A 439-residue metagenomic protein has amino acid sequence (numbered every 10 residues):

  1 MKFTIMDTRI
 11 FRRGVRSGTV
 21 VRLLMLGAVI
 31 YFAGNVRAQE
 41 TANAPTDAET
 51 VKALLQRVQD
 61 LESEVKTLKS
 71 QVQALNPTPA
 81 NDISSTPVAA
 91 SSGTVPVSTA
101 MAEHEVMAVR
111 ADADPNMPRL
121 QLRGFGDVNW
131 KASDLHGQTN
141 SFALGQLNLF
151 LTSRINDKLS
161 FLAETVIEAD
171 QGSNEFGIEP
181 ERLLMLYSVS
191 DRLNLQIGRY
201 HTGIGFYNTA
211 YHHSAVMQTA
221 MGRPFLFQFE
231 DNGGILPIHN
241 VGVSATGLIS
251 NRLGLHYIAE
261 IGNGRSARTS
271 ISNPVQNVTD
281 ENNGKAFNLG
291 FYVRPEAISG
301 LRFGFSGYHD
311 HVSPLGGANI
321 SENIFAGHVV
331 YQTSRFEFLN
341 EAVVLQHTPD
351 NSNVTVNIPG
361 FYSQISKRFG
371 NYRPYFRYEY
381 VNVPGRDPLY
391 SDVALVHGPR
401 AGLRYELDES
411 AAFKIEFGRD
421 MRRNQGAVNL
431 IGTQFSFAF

Functional and structural regions predicted by a protein language model:
M1-T19: N-terminal secretory signal peptides that target proteins for export/translocation
V21-Y31: Bacterial N-terminal signal peptides
Y31-F32, M185: Hydrophobic alpha-helical segments of integral membrane proteins
V36-W130, F439: N-terminal periplasmic/intermembrane-space "pro-region" immediately following the signal or transit peptide
M107-A267, N283-N288, Y292-S299, Q364-Y375 (+1 more regions): Outer membrane beta-barrel
L135-H136, L184-S188, Q196-R199, S214-M217 (+2 more regions): Outer-membrane beta-barrel pore domains
E260-V278, D310-P314: Active-site-proximal beta-alpha loop/turn segments in soluble metabolic enzymes
Q276-G284, I320-E322: Interfacial loop-to-helix transition and helix-capping segments at the boundaries of transmembrane helices
